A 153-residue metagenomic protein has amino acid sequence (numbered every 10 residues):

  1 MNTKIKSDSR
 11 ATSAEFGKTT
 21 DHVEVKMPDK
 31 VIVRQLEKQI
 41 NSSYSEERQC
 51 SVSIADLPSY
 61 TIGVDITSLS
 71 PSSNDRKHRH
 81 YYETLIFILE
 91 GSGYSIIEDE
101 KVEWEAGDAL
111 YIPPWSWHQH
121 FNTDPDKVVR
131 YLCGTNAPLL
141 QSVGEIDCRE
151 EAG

Functional and structural regions predicted by a protein language model:
M1-T61, E145-G153: A short, N-terminal "cap"/entry segment at the start of jelly-roll beta-barrel domains of the cupin/DSBH fold
R48-Q49, D65-R79: Conserved short histidine dyad/triad with adjacent acidic residue
D75-K77, S95-I96, I112, H118-P125: Short beta-strand His + acidic residue motifs that chelate non-heme Fe in jelly-roll/DSBH and cupin folds
Y82-G93: Glycine- and acidic-residue-biased ligand/ion/polar-headgroup-sensing regions
L85, Y111, D126-E145: A short hydrophobic beta-strand segment most commonly corresponding to one strand of the jelly-roll/cupin
D99-W115: Short acidic-glycine-tyrosine-enriched beta hairpin
